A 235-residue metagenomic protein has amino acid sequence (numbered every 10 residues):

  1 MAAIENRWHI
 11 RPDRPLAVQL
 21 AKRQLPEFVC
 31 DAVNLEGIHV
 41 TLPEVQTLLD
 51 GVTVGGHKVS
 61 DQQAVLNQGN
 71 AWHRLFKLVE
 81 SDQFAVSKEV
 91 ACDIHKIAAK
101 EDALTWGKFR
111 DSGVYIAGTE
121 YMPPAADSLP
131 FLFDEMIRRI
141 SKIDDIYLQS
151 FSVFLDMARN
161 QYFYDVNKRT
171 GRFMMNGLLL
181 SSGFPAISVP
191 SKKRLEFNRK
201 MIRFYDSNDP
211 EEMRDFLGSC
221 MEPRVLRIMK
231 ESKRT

Functional and structural regions predicted by a protein language model:
M1-T235: FIC/Doc superfamily catalytic core
